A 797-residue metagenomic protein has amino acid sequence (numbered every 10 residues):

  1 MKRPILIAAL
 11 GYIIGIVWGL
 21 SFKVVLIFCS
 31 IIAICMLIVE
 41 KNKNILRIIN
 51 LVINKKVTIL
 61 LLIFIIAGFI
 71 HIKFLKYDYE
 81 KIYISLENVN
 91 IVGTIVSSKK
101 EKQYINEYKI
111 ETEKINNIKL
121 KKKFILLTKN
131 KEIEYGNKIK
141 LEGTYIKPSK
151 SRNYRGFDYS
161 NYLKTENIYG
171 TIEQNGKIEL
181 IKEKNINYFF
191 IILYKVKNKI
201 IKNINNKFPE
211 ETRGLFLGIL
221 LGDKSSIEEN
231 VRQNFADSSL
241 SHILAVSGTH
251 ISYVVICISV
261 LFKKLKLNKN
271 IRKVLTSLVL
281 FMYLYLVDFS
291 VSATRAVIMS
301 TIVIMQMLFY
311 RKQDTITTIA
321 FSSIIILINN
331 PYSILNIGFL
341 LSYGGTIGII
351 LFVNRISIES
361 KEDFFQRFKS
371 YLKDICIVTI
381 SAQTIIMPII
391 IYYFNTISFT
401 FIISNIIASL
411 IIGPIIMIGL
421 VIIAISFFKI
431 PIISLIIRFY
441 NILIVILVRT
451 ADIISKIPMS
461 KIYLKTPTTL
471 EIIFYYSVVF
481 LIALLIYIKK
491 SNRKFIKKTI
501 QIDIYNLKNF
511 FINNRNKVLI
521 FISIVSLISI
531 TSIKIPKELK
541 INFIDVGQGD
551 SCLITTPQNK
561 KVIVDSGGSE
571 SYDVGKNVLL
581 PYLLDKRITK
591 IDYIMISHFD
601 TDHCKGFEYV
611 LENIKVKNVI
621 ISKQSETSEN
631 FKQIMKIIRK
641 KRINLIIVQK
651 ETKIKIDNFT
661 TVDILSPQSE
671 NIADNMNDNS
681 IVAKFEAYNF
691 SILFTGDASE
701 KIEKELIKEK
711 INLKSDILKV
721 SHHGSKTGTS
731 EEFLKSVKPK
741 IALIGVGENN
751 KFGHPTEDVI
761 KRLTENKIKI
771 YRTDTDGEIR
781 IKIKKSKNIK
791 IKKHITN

Functional and structural regions predicted by a protein language model:
M1-I82, R295, S491-D503: N-terminal leader/targeting segments
R3, I7, G15, G19 (+9 more regions): Hydrophobic alpha-helical transmembrane segments in multi-pass membrane proteins
F64-H242, K576-K586, K590, Q624-E626 (+3 more regions): Membrane-interface helix/helix-cap signal primarily in integral membrane proteins
T165-M299, I304, T384, N542 (+5 more regions): Aromatic-rich juxtamembrane segments at the membrane interface
K182-N185, I191, D237, I391-I407 (+2 more regions): Membrane-interface amphipathic/re-entrant loop segments adjacent to transmembrane helices in multi-pass membrane
L327-L335, D452-Y593, R639-I717, G728 (+1 more regions): Core dinuclear metal-dependent hydrolase active-site scaffold
I591-D602, Q624-S625, L718-H722: Metallo-beta-lactamase
N618, E705-G777: Cap/insert and terminal regions of metallo-dependent hydrolase folds
